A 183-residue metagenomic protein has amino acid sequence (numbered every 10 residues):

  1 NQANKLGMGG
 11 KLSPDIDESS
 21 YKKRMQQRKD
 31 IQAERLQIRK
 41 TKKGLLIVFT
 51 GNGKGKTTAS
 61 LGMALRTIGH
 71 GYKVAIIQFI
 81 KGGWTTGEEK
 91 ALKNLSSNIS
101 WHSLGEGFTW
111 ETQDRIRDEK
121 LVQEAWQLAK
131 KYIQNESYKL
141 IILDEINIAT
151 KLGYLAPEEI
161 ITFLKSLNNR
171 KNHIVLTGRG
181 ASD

Functional and structural regions predicted by a protein language model:
N1-M8: N-terminal amphipathic/basic-hydrophobic helices that include classical n-h-c signal peptides and signal-anchor
G9-L45: Extreme N-terminal, non-catalytic leader segments that precede Walker-type/kinase nucleotide-binding cores
L12-R24, T109, K131-S137, I146-D183: Replace "adjacent to P-loop NTPase cores in ATP/GTP-dependent enzymes" with "adjacent to NTP-binding cores
K29-Q32, V122-Q127, V175-R179: Short gly/ser/thr-rich secondary-structure transition/capping motifs
A33-R35, L61-G62, G87-E89, W126-A129 (+2 more regions): A generic local structural motif
L46-Q134: Conserved P-loop
F79, E145-I146: Generic detector of well-ordered alpha-helical packing
